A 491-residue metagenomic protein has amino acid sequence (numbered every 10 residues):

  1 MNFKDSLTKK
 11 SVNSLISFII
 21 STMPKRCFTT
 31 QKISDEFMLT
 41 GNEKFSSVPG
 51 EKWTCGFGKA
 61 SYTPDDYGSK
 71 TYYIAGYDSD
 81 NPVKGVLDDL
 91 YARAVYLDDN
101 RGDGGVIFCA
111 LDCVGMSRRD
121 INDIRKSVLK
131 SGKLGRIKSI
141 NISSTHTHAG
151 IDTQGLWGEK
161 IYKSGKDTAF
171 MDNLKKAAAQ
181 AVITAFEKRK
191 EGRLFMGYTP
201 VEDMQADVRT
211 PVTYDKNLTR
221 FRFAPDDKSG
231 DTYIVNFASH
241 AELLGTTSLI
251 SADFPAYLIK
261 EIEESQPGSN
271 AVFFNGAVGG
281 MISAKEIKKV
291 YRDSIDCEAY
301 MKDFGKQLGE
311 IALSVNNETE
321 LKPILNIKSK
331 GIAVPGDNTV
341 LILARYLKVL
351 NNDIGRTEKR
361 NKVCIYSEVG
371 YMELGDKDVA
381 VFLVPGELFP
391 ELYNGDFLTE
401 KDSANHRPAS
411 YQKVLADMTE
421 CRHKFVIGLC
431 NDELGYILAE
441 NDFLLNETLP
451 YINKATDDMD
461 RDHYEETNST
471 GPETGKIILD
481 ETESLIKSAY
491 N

Functional and structural regions predicted by a protein language model:
N2-S143, T147-D303, N316, E320-N491: Conserved beta-alpha junction segments in alpha/beta enzyme cores
L308: Anionic-ligand-binding alpha/beta catalytic cores of soluble enzymes and soluble regulatory domains that recognize
